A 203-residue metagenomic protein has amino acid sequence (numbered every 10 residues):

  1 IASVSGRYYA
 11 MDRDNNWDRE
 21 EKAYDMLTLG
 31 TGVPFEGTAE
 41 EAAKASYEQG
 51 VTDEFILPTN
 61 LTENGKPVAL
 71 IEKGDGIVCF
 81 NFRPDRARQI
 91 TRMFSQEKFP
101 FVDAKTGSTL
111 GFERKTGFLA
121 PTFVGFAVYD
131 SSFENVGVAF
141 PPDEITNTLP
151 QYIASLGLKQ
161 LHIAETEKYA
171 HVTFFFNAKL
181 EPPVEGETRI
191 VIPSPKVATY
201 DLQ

Functional and structural regions predicted by a protein language model:
I1-Q203: Feature captures the catalytic ectodomains and active-site-proximal regions of enzymes that hydrolyze or transfer
